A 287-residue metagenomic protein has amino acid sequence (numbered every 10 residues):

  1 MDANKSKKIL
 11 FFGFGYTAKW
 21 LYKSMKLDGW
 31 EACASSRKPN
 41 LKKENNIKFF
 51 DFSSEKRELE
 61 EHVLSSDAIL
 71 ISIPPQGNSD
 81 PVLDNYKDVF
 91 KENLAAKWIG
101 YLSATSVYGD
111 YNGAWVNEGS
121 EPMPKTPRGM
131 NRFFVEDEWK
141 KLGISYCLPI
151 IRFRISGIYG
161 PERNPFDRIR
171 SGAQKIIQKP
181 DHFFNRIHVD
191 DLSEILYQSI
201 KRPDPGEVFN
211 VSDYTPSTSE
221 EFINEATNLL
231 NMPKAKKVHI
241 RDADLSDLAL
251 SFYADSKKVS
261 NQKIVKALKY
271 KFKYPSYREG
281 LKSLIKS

Functional and structural regions predicted by a protein language model:
L64-L102: NAD(P)-cofactor binding segment of oxidoreductase domains
K87-P127: Conserved Rossmann-fold NAD(P)-dependent oxidoreductase catalytic core, especially the SDR/UDP-sugar
N112-R152: Catalytic helix-loop patch of NAD(P)-dependent Rossmann-fold dehydrogenases
F133, Y146-L148, I158-G172, Q198-F209 (+1 more regions): Glycine/proline-rich active-site loop of Rossmann-fold NAD(P)-dependent oxidoreductases
R168-I187, D191: A conserved pocket-lining segment of Rossmann-fold NAD(P)-dependent short-chain dehydrogenase/reductase
R202-A249: Mid/C-terminal beta-alpha module of Rossmann-like enzyme folds, strongest in SDR-family dehydrogenases/epimerases
N224, D244-K271: Conserved C-terminal active-site "lid" loop/helix of NAD(P)H-dependent oxidoreductases that clamps the redox cofactor
P275-S287: Amphipathic terminal alpha-helices
